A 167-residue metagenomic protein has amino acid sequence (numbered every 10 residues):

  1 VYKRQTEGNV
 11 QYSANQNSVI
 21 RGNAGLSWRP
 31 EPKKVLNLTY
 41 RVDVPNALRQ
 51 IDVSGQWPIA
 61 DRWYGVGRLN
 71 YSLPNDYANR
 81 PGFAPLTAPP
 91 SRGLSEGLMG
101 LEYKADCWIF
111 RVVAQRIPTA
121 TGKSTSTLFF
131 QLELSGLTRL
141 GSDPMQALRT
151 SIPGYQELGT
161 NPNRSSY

Functional and structural regions predicted by a protein language model:
K3-Y167: Long, low-hydrophobicity, solvent-exposed regions enriched in small/turn-prone and acidic residues
